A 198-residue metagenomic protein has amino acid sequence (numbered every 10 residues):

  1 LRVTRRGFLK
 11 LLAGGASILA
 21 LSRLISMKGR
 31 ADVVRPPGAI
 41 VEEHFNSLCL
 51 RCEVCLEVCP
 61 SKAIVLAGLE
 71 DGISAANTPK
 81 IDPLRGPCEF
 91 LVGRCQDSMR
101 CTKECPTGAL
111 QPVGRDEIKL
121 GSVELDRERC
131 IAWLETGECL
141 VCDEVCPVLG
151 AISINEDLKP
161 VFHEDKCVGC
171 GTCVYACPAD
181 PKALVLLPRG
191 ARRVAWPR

Functional and structural regions predicted by a protein language model:
L1-R198: Non-ligating segments of multi-cofactor redox enzymes
